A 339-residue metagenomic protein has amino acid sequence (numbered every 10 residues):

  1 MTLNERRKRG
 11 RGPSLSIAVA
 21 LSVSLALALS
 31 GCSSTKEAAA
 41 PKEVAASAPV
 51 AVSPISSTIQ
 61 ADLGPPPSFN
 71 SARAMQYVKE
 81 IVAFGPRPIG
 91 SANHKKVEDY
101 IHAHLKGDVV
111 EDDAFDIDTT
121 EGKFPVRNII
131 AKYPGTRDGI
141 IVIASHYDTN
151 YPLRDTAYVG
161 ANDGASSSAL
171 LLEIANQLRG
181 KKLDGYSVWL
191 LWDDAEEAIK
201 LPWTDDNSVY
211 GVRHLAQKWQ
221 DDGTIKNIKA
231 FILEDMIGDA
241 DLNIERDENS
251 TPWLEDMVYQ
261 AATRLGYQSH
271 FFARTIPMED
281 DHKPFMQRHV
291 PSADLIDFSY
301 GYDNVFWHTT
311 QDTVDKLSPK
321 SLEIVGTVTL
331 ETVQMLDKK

Functional and structural regions predicted by a protein language model:
M1-R11: N-terminal secretory signal peptides that target proteins for export/translocation
L27-G31: C-terminal motif of bacterial Sec signal peptides marking the signal peptidase cleavage site
S33-K36: Bacterial signal peptide processing site
V52-E98, Y302-T313: N-terminal capping segment at the start of a domain
P65-S68, N93, D116-D118, A230 (+1 more regions): Active-site-adjacent substrate-binding region of metalloamidase/peptidase-like peptide-processing proteins
Q76-T136: A non-catalytic alpha/beta surface segment that caps or lines the substrate-entry region of metallo-dependent hydrolase
I81, D113-F115, Y133-G135, A144-D148 (+5 more regions): Active-site-proximal beta-strand/loop segments in catalytic clefts of secreted hydrolases
Y158-M257, P277, H282: Acidic/histidine-rich catalytic neighborhood of metal-dependent amide-processing enzymes
